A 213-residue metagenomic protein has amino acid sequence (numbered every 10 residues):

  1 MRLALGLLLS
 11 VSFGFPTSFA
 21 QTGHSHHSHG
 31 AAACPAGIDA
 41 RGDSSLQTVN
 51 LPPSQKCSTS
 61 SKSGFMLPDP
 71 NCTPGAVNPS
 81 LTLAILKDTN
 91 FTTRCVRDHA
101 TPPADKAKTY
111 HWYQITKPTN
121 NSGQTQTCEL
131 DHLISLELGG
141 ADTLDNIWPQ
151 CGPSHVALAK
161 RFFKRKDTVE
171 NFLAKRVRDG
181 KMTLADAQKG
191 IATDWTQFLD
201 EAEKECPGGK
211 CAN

Functional and structural regions predicted by a protein language model:
A4-G14: Bacterial N-terminal signal peptides
G14-E129, E137-N213: Nuclease and nuclease-like effector domains acting on nucleic acids or nucleotide cofactors
